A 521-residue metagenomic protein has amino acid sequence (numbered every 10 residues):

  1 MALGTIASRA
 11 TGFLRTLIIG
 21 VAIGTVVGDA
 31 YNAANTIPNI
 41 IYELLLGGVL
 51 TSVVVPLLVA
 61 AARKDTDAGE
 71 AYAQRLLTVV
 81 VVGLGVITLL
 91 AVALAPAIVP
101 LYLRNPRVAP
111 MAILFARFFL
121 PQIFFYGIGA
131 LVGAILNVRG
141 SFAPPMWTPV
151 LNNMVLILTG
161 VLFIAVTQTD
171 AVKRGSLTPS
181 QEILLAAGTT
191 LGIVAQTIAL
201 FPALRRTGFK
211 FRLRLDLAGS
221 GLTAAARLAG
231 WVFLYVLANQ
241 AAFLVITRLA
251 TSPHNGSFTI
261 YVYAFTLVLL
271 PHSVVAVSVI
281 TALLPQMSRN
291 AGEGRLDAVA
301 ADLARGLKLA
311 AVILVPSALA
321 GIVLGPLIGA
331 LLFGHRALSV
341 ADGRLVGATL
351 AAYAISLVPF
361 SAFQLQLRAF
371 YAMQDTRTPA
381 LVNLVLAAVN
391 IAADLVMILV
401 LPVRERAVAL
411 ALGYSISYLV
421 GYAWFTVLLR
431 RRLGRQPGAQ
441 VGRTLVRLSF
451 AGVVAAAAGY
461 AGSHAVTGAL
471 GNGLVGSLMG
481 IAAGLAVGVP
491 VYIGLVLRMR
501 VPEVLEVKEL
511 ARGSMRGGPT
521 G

Functional and structural regions predicted by a protein language model:
M1-G521: Membrane-embedded alpha-helical bundles of multi-pass transporters/translocases, especially carrier/permease families
